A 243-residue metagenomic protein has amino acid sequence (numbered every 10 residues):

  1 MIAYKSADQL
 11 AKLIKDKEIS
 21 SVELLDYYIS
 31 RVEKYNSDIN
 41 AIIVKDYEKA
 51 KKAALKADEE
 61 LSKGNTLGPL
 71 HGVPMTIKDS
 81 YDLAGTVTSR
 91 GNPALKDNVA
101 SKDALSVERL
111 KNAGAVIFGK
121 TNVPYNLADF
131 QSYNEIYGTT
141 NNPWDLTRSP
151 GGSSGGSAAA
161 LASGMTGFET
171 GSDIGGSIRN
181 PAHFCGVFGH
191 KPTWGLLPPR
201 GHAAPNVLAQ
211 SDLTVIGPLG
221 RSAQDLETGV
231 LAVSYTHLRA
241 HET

Functional and structural regions predicted by a protein language model:
M1-K52: An N-terminal boundary/leader segment
L10-D16, L95-V99, T214-R221: Short, well-ordered beta-strand elements within core beta-sheets of diverse protein domains
Y28, A50, G72, K78 (+2 more regions): Conserved hydrophobic/aromatic pocket- or pore-lining residues that grip, position, or stack substrates in active sites
A50-D58, G114-A115: Long amphipathic alpha-helix in the N-terminal Rossmann-like dinucleotide-binding domain of NAD(P)-dependent
A57-V73: Immediate post-signal peptide segment of exported/extracytoplasmic ligand-binding proteins
P69-S106: Enzymes and membrane/adaptor proteins characterized by extended Gly/Ser/Thr/Asp/Glu-rich, aromatic-dotted
K102-V230: Short glycine/serine-rich loop segments
T236-T243: Conserved small/polar residues in nucleotide/adenosyl-binding loops
